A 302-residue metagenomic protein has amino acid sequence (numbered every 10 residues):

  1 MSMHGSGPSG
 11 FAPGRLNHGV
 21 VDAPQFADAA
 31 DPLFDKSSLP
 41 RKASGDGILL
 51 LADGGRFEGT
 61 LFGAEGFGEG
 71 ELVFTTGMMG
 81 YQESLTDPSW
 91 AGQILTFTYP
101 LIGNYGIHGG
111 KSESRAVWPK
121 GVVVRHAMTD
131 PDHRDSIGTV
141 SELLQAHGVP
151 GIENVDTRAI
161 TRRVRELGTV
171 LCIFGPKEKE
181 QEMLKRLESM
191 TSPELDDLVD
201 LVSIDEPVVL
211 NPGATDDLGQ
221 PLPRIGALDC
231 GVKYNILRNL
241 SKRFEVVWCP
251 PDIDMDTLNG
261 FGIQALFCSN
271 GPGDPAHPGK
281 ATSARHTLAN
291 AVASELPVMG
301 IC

Functional and structural regions predicted by a protein language model:
S2-H4, G14, H18-G63: Short, Gly/Pro- and small/polar-rich lid/capping loops
D28, A43-S44, V164, V170-R224 (+1 more regions): Flexible inter-domain linker/hinge segments
K36, K42-S44, L50-E182: Feature captures the catalytic cores and cofactor-binding loops of soluble hydro-lyases/lyases that act on carboxylate
P150, R224, P297-M299: Proline-centered loop/turn at the N-terminus of a beta-strand
K233-G300: Flexible gly/pro-rich beta->alpha loop and the following alpha-helix that scaffold active-site loops
